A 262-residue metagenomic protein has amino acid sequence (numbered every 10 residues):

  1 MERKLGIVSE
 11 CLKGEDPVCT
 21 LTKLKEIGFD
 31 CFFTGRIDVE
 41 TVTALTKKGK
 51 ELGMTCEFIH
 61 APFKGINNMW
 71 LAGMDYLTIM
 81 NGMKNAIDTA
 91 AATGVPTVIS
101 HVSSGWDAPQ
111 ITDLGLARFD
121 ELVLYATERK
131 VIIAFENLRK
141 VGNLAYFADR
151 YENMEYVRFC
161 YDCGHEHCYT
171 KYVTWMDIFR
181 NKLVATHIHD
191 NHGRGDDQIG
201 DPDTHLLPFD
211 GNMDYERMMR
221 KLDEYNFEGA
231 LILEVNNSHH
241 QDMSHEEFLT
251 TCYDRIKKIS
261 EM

Functional and structural regions predicted by a protein language model:
M1-N85, A91, T127, A145 (+1 more regions): N-terminal pre-domain/capping segments
R3-S9, F32-T34, C56-A61, V98-S100 (+4 more regions): Hydrophobic faces of well-ordered beta-strands that scaffold small-molecule active sites in alpha/beta enzyme cores
C11-P17, C31-A44, N67-N68, L77 (+5 more regions): Acidic-and-aromatic substrate-binding clefts and catalytic sites of carbohydrate-active enzymes
L52, T93, E128-R129, E155 (+2 more regions): Helix C-cap/helix->beta junction micro-motif
I59, D120-N212: Acidic/histidine-rich catalytic cores of soluble enzymes
L71-F159: Active-site acidic/histidine proton-transfer and metal-coordination neighborhood in alpha/beta enzyme cores
Y76-M83, T112-D120, K171-I178, D210-D214 (+1 more regions): Charged helix-capping and loop-helix junction motifs
G211-E224: A short, acidic, amphipathic alpha-helical segment used as a generic capping/interface helix at domain edges
